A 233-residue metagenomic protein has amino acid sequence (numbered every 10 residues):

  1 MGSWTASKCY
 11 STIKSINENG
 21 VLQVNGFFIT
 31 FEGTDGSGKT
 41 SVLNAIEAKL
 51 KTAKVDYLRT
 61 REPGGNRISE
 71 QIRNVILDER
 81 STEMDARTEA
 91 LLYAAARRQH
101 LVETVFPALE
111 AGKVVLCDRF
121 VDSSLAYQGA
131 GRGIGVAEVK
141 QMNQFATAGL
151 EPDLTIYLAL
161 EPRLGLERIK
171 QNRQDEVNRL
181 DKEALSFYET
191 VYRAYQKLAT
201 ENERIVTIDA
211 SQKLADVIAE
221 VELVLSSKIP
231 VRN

Functional and structural regions predicted by a protein language model:
Y10-I13, N17-G20, A45-E47, R163-N233: NTP-dependent small-molecule kinase module
F31: Hydrophobic anchor at the beta1->P-loop junction of P-loop NTPases
G36: Walker A (P-loop) phosphate-binding loop of P-loop NTPases
K39: Conserved lysine of the Walker
V42: Hydrophobic positions on the alpha1 helix immediately C-terminal to the Walker A/P-loop
A53-T147: ATP-dependent small-molecule kinase phosphotransfer cores that center on conserved nucleotide phosphate-binding segments
S124-R193: A glycine- and Lys/Arg-enriched "phosphate-lid" helix/loop adjacent to the NTP-binding pocket of small-molecule kinases
